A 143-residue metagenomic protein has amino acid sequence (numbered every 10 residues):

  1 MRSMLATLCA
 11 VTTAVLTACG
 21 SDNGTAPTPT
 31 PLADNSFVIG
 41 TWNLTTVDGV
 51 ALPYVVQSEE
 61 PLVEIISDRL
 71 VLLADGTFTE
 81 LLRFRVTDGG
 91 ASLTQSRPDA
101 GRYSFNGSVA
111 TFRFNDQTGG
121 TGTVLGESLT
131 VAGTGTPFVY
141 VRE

Functional and structural regions predicted by a protein language model:
M1-L8: Bacterial N-terminal signal peptides that target proteins for export
C9-T13: Hydrophobic helical h-region of N-terminal Sec-dependent signal peptides in bacterial secretory/periplasmic proteins
V15-A18: C-terminal motif of bacterial Sec signal peptides marking the signal peptidase cleavage site
G20-E143: Lipid interaction determinants
